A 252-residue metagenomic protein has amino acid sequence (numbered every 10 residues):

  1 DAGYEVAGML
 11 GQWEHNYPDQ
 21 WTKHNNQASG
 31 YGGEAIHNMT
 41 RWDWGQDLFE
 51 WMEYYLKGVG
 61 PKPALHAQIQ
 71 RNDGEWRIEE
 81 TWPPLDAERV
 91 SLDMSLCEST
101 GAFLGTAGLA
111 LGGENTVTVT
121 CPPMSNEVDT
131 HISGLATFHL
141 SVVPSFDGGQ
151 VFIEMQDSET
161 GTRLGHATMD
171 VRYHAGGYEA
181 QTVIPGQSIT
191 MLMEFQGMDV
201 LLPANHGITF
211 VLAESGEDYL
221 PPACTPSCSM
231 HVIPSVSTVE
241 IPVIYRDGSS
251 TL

Functional and structural regions predicted by a protein language model:
A2-N25: Catalytic histidine neighborhood in serine/cysteine hydrolases with alpha/beta-hydrolase-type architecture
G8, W51-Y54: Short, well-ordered beta-strand segments
G11, Q27-G33, I132-A136, A167: Glycine-centered flexibility motif
P18, A28-G30, G216-E217: Mobile gating loops/cap/lid regions near enzyme active sites that modulate substrate access
N25-W42, E179: Active-site rim elements
D43-W44, E53-L252: Glycine/threonine-rich phosphate-binding loop and adjacent beta-strand/alpha-helix elements that clamp
